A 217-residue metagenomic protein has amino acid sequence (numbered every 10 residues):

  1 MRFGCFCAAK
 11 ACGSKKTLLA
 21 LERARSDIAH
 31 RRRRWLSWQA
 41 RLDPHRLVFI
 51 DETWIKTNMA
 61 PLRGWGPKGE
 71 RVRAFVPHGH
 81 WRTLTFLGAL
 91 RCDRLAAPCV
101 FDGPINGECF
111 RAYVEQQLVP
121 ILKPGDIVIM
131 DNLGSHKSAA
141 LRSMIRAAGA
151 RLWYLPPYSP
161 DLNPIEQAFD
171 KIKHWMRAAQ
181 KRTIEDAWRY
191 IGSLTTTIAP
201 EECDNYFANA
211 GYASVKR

Functional and structural regions predicted by a protein language model:
M1-R217: Short functional hotspots at interaction and active-site rims
